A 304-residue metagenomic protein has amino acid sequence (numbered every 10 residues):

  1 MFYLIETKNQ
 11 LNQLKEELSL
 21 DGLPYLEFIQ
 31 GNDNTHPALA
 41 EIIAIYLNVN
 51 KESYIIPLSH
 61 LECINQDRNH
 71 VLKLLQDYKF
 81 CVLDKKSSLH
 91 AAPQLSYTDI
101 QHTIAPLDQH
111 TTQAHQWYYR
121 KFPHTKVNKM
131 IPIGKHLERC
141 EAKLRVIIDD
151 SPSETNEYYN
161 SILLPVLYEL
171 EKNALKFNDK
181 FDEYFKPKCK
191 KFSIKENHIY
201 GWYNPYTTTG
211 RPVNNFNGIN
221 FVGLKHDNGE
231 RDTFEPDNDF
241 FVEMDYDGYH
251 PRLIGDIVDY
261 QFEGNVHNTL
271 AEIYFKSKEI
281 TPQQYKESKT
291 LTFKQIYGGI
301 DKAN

Functional and structural regions predicted by a protein language model:
F2-S151, G248: Conserved DEDDh/DEDDy metal-dependent 3′-5′ exonuclease domain
Y3, S19, Q30-T35, A40-E41 (+3 more regions): Acidic, glycine-rich two-metal-ion catalytic cores of nucleic acid-processing enzymes
L89-E154, L163-N173, N217-N304: Helical catalytic core of nucleic-acid polymerases
F177: Acidic (Asp/Glu-rich), glycine- and aromatic
